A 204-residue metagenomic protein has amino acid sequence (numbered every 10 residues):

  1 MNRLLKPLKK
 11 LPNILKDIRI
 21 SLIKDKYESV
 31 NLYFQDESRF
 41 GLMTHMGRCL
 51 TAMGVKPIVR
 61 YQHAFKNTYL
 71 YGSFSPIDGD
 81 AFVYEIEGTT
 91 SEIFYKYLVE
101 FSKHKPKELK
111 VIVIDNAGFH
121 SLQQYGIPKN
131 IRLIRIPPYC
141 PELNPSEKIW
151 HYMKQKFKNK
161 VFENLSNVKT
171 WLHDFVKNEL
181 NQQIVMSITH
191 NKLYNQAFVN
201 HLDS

Functional and structural regions predicted by a protein language model:
M1-H63, A197-S204: Charge-mixed, compositionally biased segments that are often intrinsically disordered regulatory tracts
N2, K6-K9, I114-N116, I134-K156 (+1 more regions): RNase H-like two-metal-ion nuclease catalytic core shared by retroviral integrases and related mobile-element nucleases
E28-V30, E147-S204: C-terminal anion-handling pockets and recognition modules
V30-L32, E108-I114: Generic beta-sheet signal
D36-S38, G72-S73, G79, L98 (+4 more regions): Generic structural signal for small/hydrophobic residues in well-ordered secondary structure, especially within
G41, T90, I112-Q123, Y139-L143: Acidic, metal-coordinating catalytic cores used for nucleic-acid/nucleotide bond scission and strand-transfer chemistry
M43-M46, T51-K107: Electropositive, glycine- and tryptophan-enriched low-complexity nucleic-acid-binding patches
K56-A64, K129-K148, F162: RNase H-like polynucleotidyl transferase catalytic core
